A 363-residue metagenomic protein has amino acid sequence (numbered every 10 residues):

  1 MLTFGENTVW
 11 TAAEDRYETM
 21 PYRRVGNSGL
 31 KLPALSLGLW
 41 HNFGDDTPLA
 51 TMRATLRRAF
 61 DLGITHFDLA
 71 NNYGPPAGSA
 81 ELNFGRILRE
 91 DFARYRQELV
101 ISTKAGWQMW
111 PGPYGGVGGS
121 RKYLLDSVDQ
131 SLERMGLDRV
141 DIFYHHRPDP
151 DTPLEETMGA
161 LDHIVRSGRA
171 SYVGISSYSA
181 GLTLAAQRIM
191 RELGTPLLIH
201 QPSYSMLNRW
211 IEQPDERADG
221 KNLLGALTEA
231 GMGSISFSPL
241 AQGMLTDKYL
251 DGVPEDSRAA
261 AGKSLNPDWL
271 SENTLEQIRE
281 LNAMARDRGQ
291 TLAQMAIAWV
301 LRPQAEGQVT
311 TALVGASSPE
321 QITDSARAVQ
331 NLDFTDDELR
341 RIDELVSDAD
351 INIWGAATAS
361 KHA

Functional and structural regions predicted by a protein language model:
M1-L99: N-terminal binding-site loop/beta-alpha segment at the start of enzyme catalytic domains that lines or forms
T3-Y17, L154-E344, A349: Beta/alpha (TIM)-barrel catalytic core signal, keyed to glycine-rich beta->alpha loops juxtaposed to Asp/Glu that bind
V25, L37, M52, A59 (+14 more regions): Conserved, mostly hydrophobic/aromatic
G26-G44, S102-G116, R139, Y144: N-terminal small/glycine-rich loop or linker at the start of catalytic domains across soluble metabolic enzymes
F43-P48, N72-A80, D149-P153, S179-T183 (+1 more regions): Acidic-and-aromatic substrate-binding clefts and catalytic sites of carbohydrate-active enzymes
D46-F60, G119-M135, T183-Q187: Short, acidic/polar
T47-T51, S79, N83, G115-Y123 (+3 more regions): Alpha-helix N-cap and loop-to-helix initiation/capping positions
P111-Y144, Q201-S203, L207-I211: Active-site gating/metal-coordination segments in enzymes
